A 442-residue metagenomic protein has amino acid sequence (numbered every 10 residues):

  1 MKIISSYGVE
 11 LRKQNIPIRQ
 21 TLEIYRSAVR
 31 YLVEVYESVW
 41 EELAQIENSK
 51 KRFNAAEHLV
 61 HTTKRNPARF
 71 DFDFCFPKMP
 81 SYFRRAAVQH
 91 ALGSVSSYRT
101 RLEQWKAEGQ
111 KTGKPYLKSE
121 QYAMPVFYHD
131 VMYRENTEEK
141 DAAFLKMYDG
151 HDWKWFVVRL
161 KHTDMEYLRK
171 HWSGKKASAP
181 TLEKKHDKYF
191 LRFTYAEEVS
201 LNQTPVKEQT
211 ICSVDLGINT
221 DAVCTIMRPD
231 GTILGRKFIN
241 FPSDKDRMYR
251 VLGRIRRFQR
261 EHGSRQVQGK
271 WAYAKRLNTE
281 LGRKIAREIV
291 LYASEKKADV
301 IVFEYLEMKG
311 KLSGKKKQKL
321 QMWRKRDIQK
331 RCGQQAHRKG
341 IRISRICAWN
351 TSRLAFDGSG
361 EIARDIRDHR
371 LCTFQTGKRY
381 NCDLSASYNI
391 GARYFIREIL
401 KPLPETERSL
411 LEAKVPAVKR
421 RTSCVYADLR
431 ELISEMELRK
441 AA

Functional and structural regions predicted by a protein language model:
M1-A442: Nucleic-acid substrate recognition interfaces
